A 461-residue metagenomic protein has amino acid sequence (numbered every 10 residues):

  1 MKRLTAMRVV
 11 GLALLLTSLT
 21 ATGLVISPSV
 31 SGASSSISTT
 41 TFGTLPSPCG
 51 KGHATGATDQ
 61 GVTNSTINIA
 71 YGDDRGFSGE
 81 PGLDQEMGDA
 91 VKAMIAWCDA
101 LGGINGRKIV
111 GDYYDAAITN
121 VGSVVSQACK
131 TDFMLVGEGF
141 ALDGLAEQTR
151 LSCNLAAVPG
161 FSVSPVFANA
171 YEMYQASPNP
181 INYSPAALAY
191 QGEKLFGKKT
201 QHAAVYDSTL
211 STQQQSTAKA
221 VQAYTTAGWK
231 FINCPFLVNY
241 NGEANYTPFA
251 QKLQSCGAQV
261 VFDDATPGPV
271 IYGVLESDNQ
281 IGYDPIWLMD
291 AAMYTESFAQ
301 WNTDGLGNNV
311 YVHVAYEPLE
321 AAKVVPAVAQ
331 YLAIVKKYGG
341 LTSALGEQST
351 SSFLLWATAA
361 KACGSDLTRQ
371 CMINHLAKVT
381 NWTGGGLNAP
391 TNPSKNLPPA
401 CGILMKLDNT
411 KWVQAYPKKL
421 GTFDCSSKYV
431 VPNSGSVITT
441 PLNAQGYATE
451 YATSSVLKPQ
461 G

Functional and structural regions predicted by a protein language model:
M1-L16: N-terminal export and membrane-targeting signals
T5, G82-D89, A100-Y171, A176 (+2 more regions): Beta-alpha junction/loop-to-helix N-cap segments that form part of ligand/metal-binding clefts
L19-F42: C-terminal region of N-terminal signal peptides and the immediate post-cleavage residues of exported proteins
S34-A128: N-terminal extracellular/periplasmic Venus flytrap/periplasmic-binding protein-like
S36-G56, Q60, T380-G461: Solvent-exposed, acidic/polar segments of extracytosolic/periplasmic ligand-binding ectodomains
D132-P235, I286-Y311: Extracytoplasmic ligand/sensor domains, especially the bilobed periplasmic-binding protein
P178-N179, S277-T350, T439, E450-S454: Extracellular/periplasmic periplasmic-binding protein-like sensory domains
T217-A220, P267-Y272, L319-K378: Extracellular/periplasmic ligand-binding modules, especially the Venus flytrap/periplasmic-binding
